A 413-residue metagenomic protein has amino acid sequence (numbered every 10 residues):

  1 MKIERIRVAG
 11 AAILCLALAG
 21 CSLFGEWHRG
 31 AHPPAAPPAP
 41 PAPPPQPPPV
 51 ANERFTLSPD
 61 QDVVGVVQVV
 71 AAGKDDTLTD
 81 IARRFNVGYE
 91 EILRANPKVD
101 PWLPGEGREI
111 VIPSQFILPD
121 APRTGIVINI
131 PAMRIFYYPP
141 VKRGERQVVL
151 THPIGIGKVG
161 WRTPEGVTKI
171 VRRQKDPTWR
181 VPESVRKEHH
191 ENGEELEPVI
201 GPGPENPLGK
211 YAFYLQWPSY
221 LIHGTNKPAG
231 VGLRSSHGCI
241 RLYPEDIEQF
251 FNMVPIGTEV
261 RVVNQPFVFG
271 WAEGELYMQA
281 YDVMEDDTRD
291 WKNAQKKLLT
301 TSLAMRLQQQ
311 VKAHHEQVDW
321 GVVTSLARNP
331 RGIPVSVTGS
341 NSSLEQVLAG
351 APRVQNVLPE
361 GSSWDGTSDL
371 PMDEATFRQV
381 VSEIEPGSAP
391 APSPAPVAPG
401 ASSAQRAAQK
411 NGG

Functional and structural regions predicted by a protein language model:
K2-G10: Bacterial N-terminal signal peptides that target proteins for export
L18-G20: C-terminal motif of bacterial Sec signal peptides marking the signal peptidase cleavage site
S22-A31: Bacterial lipoprotein signal-peptidase II cleavage site
F24-G25, G73-L103, R146-V148: LysM (lysin motif) carbohydrate-binding repeats in extracellular/periplasmic proteins that recognize
A51-N86: Primarily a LysM-type cell-wall glycan-binding module
D75, G105-I110, G257-V260: Loop/turn positions that initiate beta-strands
P119-P228, N252, A280-Y281, D286-P386 (+2 more regions): Gly/Pro-biased beta-strand-loop elements
F251-N293: N-terminal targeting pre-sequences for secretion and organelle import
